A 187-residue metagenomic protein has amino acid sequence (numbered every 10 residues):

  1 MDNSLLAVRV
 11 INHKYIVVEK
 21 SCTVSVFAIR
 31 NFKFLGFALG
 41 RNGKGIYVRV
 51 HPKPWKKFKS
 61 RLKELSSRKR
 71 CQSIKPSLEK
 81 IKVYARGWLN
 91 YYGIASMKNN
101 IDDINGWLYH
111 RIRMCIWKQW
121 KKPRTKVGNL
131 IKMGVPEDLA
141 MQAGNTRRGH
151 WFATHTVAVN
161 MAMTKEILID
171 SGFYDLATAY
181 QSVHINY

Functional and structural regions predicted by a protein language model:
M1-Y187: Non-catalytic terminal/accessory segments
